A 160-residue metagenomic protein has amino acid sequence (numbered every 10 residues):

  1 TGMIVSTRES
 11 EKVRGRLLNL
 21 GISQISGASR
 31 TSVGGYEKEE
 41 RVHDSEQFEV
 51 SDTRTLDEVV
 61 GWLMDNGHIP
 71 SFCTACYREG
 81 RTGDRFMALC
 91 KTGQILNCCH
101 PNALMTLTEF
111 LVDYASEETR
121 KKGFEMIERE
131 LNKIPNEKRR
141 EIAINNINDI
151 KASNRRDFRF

Functional and structural regions predicted by a protein language model:
T1-K12, T31-V33: Conserved C-terminal portion of the radical SAM core fold that forms the substrate/S-adenosylmethionine-binding
G15, L20-S23, S29-F160: Radical SAM enzyme core and accessory elements
